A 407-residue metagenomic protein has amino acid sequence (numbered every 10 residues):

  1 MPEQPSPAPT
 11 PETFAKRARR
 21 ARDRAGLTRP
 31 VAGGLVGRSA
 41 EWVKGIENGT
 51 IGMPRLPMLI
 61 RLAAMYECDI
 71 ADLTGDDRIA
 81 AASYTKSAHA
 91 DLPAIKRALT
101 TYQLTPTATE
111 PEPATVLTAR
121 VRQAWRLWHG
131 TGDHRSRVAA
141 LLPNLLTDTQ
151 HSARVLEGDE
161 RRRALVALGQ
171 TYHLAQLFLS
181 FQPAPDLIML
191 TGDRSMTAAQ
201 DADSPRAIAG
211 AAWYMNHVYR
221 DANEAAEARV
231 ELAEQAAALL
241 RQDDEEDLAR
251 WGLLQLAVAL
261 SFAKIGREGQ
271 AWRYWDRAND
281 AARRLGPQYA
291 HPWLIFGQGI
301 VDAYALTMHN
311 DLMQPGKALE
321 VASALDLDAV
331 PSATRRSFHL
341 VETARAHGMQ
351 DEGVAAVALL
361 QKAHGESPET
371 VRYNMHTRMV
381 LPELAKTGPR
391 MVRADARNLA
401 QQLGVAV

Functional and structural regions predicted by a protein language model:
M1-A25: A short, Lys/Arg-rich alpha-helix, primarily the initiator
E3-T10, T109, A114, R120-V407: Conserved binding/catalytic microenvironments
A18, R29-G33, V43-E47, L73: Conserved hydrophobic/aromatic packing and binding residues within compact polymer-binding modules
R22, G33, A63: The alpha-helix within a helix-turn-helix
G37, P57-D72: DNA major-groove recognition helix of helix-turn-helix/homeodomain DNA-binding modules
G37-M53: Recognition helix of helix-turn-helix/homeodomain-like DNA-binding domains that insert into the DNA major groove
E67-A82, V301: Short C-terminal boundary/hinge segments that cap the last helix of small helical domains
G75-L104: Short, charged recognition helix plus adjacent turn of helix-turn-helix-like nucleic-acid-binding domains
